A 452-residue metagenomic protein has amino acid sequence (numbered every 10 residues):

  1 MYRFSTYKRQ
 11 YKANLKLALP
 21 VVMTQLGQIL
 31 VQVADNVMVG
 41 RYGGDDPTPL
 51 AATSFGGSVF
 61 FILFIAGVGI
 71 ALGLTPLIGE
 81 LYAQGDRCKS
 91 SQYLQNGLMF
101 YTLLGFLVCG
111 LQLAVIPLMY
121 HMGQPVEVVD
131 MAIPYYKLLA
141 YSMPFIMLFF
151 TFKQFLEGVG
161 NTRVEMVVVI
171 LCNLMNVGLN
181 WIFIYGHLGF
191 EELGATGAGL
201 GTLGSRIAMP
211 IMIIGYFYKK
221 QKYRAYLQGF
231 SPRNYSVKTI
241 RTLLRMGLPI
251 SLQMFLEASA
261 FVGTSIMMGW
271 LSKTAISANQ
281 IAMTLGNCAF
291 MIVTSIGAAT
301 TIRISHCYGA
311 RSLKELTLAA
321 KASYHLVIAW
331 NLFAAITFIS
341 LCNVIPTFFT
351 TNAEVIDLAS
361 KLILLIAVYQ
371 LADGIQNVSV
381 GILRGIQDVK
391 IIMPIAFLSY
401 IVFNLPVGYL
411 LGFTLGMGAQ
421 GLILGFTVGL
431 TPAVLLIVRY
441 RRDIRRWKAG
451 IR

Functional and structural regions predicted by a protein language model:
M1-A18, I78-P144, F190-L248, I304-Y369 (+1 more regions): Short alpha-helical transmembrane segments in multi-pass integral membrane proteins
T6-V37, R41-D45, S58-G73, L77 (+7 more regions): N-terminal transmembrane alpha-helices
K16-D35, L138, G158, C172 (+5 more regions): Transmembrane helical elements of multi-pass membrane transporters/channels
V21, Q25, N36-V37, P76 (+15 more regions): Transmembrane alpha-helix boundary and packing residues in multipass membrane permease domains and related
L26, L30-A51, M119-V126, I182-L193 (+4 more regions): Helix-terminus/linker motif at the lipid-water interface of multi-pass membrane proteins
Q28, Q32-V39, F64-A71, T75 (+16 more regions): Alpha-helical transmembrane segments and their lipid-water interface positions in multi-pass membrane proteins
L50-C109, L113, I146-E165, A278-C342 (+2 more regions): Small-residue-rich hydrophobic transmembrane alpha-helices
V68-A71, L139-E157, E165-N173, A198-I214 (+5 more regions): Short runs within selected transmembrane alpha-helices of multi-pass transporters and secretion channels
